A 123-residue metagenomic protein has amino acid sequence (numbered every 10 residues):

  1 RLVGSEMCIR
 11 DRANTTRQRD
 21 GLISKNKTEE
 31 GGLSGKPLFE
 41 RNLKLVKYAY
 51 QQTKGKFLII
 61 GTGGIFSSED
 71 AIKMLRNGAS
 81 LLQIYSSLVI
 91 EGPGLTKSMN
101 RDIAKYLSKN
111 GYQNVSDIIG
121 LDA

Functional and structural regions predicted by a protein language model:
R1-I9: Single conserved hydrophobic/aromatic residue that forms the stacking wall/gate of nucleotide- or nucleobase-binding
R10, A49, M74, N114: Conserved, mostly hydrophobic/aromatic
D11-R19, G64-I65, A71-S98: Glycine-rich phosphate-binding active-site loops on the catalytic face of alpha/beta enzymes
N14, P37-K47, G63: A general structural motif
D20-G35, V89-Y112: C-terminal helical cap(s) of enzyme catalytic domains, especially alpha/beta-barrels
L43-V46, A71, N100: Generic structural signal for well-ordered alpha-helices, preferentially at hydrophobic/aromatic core positions
Q51-G61: Short beta-strand/loop segments at the ligand-binding rim of alpha/beta enzyme cores
S116-A123: A short, charged, Gly/Pro-tolerant segment at domain boundaries
